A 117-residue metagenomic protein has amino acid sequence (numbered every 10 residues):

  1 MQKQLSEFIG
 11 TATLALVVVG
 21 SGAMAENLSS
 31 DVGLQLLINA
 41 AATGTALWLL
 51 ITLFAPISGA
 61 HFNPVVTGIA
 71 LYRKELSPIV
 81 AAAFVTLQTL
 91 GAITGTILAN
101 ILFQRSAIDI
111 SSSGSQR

Functional and structural regions predicted by a protein language model:
M1-R117: Membrane-interface helix-loop junctions and terminal tails of multi-pass membrane proteins
